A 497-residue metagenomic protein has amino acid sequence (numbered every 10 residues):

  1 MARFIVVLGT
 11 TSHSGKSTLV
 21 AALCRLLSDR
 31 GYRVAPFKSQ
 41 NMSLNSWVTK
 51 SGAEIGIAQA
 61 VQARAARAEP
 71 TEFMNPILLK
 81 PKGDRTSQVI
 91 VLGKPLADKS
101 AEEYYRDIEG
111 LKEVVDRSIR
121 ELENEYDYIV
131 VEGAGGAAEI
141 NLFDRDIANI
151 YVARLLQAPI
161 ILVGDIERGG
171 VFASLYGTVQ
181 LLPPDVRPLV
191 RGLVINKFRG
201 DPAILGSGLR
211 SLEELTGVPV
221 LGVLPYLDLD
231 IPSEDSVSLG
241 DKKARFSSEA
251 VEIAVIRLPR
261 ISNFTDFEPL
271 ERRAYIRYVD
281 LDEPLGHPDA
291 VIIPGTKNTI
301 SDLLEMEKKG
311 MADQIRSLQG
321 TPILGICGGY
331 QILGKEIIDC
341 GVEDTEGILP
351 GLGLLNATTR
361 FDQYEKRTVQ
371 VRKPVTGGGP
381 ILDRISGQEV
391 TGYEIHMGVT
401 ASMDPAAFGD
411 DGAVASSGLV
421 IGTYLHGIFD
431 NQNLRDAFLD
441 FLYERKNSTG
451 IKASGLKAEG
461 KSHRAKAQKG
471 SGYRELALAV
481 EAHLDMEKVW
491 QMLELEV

Functional and structural regions predicted by a protein language model:
A2-R316, P322, D339, Q363-E365 (+1 more regions): Flexible phosphate-sensing "switch/lid" loops adjacent to ATP/NTP-binding sites across phosphate-transfer
G325, G329: Gly/Ala-rich beta-loop-alpha elbow adjacent to hydrolase catalytic centers
Y330-Q331, F429: Short active-site segment of divalent metal-dependent hydrolases/proteases that encodes the spacing between
G334-Q388: A conserved active-site-flanking secondary-structure segment within enzyme catalytic domains
